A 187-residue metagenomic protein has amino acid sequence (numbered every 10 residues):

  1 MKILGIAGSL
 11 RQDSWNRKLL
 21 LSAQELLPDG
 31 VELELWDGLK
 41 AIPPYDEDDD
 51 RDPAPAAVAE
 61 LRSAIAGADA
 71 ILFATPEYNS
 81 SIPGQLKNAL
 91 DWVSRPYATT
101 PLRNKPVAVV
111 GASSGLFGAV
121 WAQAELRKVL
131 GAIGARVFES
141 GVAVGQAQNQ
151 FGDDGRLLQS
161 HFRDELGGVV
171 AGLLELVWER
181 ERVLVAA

Functional and structural regions predicted by a protein language model:
M1-V31: N-terminal beta1-alpha1 ligand-phosphate binding loop
L4, R136-A187: Glycine-rich phosphate/pyrophosphate-binding loop and the adjoining helix
I6-A7, W36, V110: Short hydrophobic segments within beta-strands
G30-P44, V137-G145: Short beta-strand elements in bilobed, periplasmic/extracellular small-molecule ligand-binding domains
G38-P55, Q150-D153: N-terminal beta-loop-helix "entrance" segment that forms/cooperates in small-molecule cofactor or anionic ligand
P53-I133: Helix-loop-strand module that forms the ligand-binding subsite of alpha/beta enzymes
